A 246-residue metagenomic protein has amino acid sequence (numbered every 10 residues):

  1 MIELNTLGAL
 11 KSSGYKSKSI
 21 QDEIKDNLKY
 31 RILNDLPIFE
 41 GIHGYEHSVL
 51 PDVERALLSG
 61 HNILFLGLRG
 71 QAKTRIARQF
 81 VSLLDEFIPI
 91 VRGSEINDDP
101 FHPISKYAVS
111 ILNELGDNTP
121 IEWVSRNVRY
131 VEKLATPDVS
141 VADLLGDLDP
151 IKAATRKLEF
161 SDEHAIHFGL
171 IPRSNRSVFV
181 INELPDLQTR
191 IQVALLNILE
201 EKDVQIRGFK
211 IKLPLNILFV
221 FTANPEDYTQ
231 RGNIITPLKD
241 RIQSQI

Functional and structural regions predicted by a protein language model:
I2-I246: Conserved ASCE/P-loop NTPase catalytic core
